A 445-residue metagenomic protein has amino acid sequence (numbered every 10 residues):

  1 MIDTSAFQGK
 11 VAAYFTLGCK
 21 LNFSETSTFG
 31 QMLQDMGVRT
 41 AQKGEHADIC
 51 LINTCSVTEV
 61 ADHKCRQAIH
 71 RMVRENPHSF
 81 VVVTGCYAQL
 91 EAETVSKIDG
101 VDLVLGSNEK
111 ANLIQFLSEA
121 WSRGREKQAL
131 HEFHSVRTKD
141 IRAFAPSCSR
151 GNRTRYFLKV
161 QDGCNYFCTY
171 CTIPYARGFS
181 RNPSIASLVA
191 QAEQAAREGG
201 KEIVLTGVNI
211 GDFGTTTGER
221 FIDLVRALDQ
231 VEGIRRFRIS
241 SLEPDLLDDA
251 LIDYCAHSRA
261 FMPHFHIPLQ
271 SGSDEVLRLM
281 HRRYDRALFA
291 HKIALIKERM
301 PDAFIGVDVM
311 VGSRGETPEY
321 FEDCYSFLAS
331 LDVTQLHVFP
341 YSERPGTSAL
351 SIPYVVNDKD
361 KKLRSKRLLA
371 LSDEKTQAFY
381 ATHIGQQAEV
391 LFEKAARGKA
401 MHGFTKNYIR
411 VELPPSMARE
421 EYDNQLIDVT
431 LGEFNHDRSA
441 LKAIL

Functional and structural regions predicted by a protein language model:
M1-T206, G211-D212, A250, F265 (+5 more regions): Proteins enriched for Cys/Gly/acidic motifs involved in redox and nucleic-acid/cofactor modification
K64-A68, I185, G218-L224, D285 (+1 more regions): Charged helix-capping and loop-helix junction motifs
V81-V82, L90-E91, R197-E319: Conserved SAM/AdoMet-binding glycine-rich loop
I267, D308, L328, L336 (+3 more regions): Hydrophobic, well-ordered secondary-structure elements that form the walls of internal hydrophobic environments
V309, F321-L331, V338: A glycine- and small/hydrophobic-rich beta-loop-beta segment that serves as a flexible "lid/hinge" or phosphate-binding
E316, L331-V333: Contiguous mid-protein beta-loop-alpha structural module that forms a pocket-lining wall or clamp of enzyme active
S351-L445: Terminal RNA-binding accessory module
